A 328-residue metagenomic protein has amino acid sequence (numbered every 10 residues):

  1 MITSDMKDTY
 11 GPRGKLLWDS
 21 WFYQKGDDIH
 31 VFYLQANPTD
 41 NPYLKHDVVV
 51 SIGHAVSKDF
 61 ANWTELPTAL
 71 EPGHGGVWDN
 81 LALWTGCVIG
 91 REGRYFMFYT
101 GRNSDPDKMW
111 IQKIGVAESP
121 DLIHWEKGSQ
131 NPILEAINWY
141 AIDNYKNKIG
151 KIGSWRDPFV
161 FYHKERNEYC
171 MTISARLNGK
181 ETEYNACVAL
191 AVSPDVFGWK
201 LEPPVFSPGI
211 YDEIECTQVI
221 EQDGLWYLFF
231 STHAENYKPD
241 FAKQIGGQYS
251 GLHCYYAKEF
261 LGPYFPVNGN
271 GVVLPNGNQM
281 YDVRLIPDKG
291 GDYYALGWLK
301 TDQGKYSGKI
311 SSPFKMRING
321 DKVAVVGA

Functional and structural regions predicted by a protein language model:
M1-A328: Carbohydrate-active catalytic/glycan-binding domains of CAZyme proteins, especially the secreted or lumenal ectodomains
